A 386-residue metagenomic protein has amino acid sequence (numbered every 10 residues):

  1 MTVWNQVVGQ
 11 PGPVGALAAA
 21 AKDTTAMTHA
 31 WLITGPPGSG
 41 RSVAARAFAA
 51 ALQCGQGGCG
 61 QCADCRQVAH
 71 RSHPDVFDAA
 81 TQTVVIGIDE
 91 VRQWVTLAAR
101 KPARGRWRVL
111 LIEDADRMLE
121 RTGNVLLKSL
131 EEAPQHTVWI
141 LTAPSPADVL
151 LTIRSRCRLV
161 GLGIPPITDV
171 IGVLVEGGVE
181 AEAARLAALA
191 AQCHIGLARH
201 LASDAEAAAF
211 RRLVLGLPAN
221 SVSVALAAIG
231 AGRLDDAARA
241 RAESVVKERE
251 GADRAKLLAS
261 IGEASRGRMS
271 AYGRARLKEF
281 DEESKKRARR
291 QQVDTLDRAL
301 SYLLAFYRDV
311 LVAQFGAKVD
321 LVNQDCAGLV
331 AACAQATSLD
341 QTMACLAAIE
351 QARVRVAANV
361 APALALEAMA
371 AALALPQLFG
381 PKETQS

Functional and structural regions predicted by a protein language model:
M1-A50, D64-Q67, Q135-T137, P144-Y302 (+1 more regions): Charged, glycine-rich active-site and insertion segments that engage polyanionic ligands
M1-E131: Clamp-loader machinery-focused feature within the broader ASCE/P-loop NTPase space
L110, I140-A143: Conserved D-loop beta-strand region of ABC ATPase nucleotide-binding domains
A305: Flavin-binding catalytic cores
